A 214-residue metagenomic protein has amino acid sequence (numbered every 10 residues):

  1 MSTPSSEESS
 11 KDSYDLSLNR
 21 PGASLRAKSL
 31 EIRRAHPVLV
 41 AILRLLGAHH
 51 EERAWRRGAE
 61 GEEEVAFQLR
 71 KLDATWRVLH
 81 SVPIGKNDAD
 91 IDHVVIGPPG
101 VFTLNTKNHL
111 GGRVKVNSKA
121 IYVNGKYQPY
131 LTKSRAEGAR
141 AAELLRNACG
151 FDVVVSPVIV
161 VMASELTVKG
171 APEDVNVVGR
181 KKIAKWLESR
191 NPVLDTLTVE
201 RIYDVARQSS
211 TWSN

Functional and structural regions predicted by a protein language model:
M1-D88, P98-P99, K115, Y122-N214: Surface-exposed interaction regions that form or flank ligand-binding interfaces
D92: Phosphate-centric recognition/catalysis
I96-V116: Active-site beta-strand-loop-beta-strand hairpin of nuclease catalytic cores that positions key catalytic residues
